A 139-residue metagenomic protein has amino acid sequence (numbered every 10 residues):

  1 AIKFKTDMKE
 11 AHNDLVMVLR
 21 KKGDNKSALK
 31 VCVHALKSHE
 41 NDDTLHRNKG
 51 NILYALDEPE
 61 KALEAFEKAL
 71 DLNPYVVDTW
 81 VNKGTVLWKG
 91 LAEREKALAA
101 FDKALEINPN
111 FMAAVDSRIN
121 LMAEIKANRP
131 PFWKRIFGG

Functional and structural regions predicted by a protein language model:
K9-E10, D43-T44, V77-D78, M112-A113: Helix-start (N-cap) detector for alpha-helical repeat units in TPR-like alpha-solenoids, especially tetratricopeptide
N13, R20, R47, Y54 (+1 more regions): Position-specific recognition of the canonical hydrophobic site in helix A of tetratricopeptide repeat
M17, N51, T85-V86, N120: Residue-level recognition of tetratricopeptide repeat
K21-H34, A55-K68, G90-K103, I125-F137: Structural signature of tandem alpha-helical TPR/SEL1-like repeats, specifically the intra-repeat loop/turn
D78, N82-T85: Alpha-helical protein-protein interaction scaffolds
T85, M112-R129: TPR/TPR-like alpha-solenoid helical repeat scaffolds
